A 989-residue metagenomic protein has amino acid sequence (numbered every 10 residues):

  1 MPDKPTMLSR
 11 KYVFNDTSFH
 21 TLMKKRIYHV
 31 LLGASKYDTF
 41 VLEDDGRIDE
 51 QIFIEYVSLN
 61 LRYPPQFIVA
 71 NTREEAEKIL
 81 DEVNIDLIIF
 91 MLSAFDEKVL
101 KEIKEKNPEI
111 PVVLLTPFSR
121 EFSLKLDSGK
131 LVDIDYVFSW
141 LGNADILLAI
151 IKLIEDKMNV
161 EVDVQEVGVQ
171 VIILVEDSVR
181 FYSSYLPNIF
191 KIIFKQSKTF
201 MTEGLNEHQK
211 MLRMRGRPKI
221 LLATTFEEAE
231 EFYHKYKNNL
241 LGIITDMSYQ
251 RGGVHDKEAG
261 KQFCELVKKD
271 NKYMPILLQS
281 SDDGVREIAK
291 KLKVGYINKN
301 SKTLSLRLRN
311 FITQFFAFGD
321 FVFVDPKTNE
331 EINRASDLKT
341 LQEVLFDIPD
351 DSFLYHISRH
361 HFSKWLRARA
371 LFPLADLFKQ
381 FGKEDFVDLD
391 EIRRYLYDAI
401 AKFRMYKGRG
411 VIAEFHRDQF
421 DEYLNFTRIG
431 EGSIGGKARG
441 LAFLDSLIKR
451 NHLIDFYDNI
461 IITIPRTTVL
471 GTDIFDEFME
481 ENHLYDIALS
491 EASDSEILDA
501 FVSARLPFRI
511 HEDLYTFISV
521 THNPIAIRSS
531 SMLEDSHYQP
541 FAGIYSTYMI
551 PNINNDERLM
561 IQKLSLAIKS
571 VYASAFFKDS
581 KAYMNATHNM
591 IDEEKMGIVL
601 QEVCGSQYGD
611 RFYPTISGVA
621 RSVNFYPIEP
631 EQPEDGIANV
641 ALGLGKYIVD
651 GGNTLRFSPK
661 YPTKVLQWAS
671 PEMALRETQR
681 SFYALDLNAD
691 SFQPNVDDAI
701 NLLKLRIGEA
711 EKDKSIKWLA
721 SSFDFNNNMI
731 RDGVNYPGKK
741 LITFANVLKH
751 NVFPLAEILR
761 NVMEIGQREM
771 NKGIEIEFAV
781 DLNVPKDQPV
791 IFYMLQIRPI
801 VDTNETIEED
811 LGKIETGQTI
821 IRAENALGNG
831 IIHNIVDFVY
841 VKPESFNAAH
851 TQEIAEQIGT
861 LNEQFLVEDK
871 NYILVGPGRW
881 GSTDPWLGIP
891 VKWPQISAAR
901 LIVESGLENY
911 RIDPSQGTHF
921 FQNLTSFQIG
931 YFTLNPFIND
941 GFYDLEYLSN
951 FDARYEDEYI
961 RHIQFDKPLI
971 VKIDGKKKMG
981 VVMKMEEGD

Functional and structural regions predicted by a protein language model:
M1-I68, G129-Y136, W140-K219, F226-E227 (+4 more regions): Non-catalytic signal-transmission and effector/linker regions of two-component phosphorelay proteins
N71-E75, D96-V99, E203-N206, L222-E231 (+1 more regions): Helix N-cap/capping motif at the beta->alpha junctions
E82-M91, K237-T245: Active-site beta3 strand of CheY-like receiver
D86, D135, N239-L241, V294 (+1 more regions): Conserved acidic residues
F95-K106, L114-S139, A144-L148, V160-E161 (+3 more regions): Alpha4 helix (beta4-alpha4-beta5 surface) of REC/receiver domains from two-component response regulators
Q279-R428, S446: Long, compositionally biased intrinsically disordered regulatory segments in eukaryotic proteins
D418-F456, R505-G906, N923-S926, D952-A953 (+1 more regions): Conserved mixed alpha/beta core segments that line enzyme active sites in large multi-domain catalysts
P465-L514, E824-I831: A structural-propensity feature for long, helix-poor, extended segments
